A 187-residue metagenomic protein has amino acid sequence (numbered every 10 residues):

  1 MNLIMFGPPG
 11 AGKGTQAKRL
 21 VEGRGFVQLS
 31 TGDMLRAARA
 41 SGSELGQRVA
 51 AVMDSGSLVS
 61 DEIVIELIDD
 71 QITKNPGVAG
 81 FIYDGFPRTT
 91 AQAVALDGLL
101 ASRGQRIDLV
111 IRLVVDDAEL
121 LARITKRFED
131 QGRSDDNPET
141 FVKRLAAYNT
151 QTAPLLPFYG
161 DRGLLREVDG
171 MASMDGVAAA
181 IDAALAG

Functional and structural regions predicted by a protein language model:
M1-G187: Glycine-rich phosphate-binding loop of ATP-dependent small-molecule kinases
